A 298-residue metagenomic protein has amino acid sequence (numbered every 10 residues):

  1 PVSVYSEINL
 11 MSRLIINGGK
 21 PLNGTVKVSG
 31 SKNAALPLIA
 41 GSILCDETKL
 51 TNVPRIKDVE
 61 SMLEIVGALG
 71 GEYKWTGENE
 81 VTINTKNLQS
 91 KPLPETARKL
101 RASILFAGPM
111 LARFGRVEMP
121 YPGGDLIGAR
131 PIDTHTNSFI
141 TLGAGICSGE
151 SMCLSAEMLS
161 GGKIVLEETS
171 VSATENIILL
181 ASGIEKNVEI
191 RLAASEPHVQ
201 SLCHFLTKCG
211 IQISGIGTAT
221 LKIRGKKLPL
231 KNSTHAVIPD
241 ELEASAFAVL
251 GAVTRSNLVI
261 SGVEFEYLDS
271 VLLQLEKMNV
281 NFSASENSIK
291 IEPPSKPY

Functional and structural regions predicted by a protein language model:
P1-Y298: Short, structured segments at the rim of ligand-binding sites
